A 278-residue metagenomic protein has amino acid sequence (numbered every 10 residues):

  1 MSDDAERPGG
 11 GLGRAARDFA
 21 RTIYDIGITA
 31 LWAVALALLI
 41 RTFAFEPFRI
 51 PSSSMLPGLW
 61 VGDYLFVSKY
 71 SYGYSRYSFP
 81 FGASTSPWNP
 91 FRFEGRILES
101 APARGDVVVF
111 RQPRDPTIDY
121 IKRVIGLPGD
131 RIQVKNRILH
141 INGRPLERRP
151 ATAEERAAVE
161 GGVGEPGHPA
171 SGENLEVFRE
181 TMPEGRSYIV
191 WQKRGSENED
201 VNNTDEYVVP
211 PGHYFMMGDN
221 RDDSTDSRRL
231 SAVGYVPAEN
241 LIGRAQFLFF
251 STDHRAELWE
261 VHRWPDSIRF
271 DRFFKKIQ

Functional and structural regions predicted by a protein language model:
S2-Y24, F43-R49, S54-Q278: Soluble "head" domains of membrane/secretory-pathway proteins
D25-F43: Hydrophobic membrane-insertion alpha-helices, especially the h-region of bacterial N-terminal signal peptides
